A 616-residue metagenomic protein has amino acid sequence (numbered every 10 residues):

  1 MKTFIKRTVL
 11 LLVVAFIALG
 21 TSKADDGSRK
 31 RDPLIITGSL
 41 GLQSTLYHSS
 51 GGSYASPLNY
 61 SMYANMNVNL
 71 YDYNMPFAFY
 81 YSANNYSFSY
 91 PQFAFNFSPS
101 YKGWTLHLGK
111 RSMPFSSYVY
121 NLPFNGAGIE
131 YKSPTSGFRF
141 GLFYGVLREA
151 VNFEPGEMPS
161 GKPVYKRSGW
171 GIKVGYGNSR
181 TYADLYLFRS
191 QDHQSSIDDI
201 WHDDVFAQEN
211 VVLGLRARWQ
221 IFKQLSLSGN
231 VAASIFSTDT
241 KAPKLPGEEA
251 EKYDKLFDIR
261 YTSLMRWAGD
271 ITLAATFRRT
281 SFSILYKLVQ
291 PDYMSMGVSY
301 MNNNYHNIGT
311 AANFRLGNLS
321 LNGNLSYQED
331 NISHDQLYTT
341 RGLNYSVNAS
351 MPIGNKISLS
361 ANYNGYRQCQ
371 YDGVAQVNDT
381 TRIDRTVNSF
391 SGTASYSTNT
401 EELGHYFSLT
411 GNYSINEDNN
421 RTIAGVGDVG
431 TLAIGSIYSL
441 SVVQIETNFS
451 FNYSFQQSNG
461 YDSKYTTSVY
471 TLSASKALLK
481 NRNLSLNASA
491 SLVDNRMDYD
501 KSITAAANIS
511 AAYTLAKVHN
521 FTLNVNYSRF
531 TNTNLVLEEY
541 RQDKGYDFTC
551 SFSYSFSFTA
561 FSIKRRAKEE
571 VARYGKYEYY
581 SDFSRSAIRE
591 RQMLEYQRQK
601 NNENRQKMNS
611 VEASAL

Functional and structural regions predicted by a protein language model:
K2-V9: Bacterial N-terminal signal peptides that target proteins for export
V13-S22: Hydrophobic h-region of N-terminal signal peptides that target proteins for export in Gram-negative bacteria
D25-G51, S56-L58, V68-F77, P99-L106 (+3 more regions): Transmembrane beta-strand segments of Gram-negative outer membrane beta-barrel proteins
A55-M62, L70-M75, S87-F93, K102-G103 (+4 more regions): Outer-membrane beta-barrel translocator/receptor signature
A55-Y63, A183, L187-R189, F206-L616: Exposed, low-structure sequence patches enriched in small/polar residues
F79-L147, T272-F282, L288-P291: Outer membrane beta-barrel
M113-V119, K162-P163, I200-Q208, I259-Y261 (+1 more regions): Outer-membrane beta-barrel proteins
F140, Y144, E149, F153-D199: Hydrophobic, small-residue-rich alpha-helical packing segments that form membrane-like cores
